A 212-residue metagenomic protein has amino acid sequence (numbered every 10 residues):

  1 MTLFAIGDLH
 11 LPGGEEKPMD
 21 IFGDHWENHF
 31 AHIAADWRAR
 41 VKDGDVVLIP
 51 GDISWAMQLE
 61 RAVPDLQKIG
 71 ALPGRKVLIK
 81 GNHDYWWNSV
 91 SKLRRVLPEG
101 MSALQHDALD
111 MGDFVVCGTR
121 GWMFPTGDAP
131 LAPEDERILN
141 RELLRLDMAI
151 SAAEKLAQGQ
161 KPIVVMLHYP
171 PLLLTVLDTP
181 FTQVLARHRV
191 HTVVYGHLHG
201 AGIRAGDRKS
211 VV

Functional and structural regions predicted by a protein language model:
T2, E15-M111, L177-V190, S210: Core catalytic region of metal-dependent phosphoesterases/phosphodiesterases, especially metallo-beta-lactamase-like
T2-D8: Short, hydrophobic/glycine-enriched beta-strand segments
D8, G51-D52, G81-N82, H168 (+1 more regions): Active-site glycine-centered loops adjacent to acidic/histidine catalytic or metal-binding residues that shape
L9-P12, Y85-V176, V184: Conserved catalytic scaffold of divalent metal-dependent phosphoesterases
A56-M57, L172-T175, G202: Short, solvent-exposed loop/turn segments at secondary-structure junctions
V190-G206: Short, flexible loop segments at boundaries between secondary-structure elements
